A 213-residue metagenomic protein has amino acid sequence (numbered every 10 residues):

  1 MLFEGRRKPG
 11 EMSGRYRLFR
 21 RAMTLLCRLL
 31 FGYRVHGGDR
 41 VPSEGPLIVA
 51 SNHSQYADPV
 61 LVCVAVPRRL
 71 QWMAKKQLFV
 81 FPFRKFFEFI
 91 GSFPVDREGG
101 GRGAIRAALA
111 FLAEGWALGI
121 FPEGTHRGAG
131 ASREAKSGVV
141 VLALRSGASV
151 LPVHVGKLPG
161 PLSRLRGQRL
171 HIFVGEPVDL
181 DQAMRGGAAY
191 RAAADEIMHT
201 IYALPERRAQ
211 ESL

Functional and structural regions predicted by a protein language model:
L2-G37, F81-I90: A transmembrane-helix-recognition feature enriched in membrane-embedded lipid enzymes and envelope glyco-/phospholipid
L2-R15, G103-L213: Non-catalytic C-terminal accessory region of glycerolipid acyltransferases and related lyso-lipid remodeling enzymes
F19, R28, P42-G99, A107: Catalytic core of membrane glycerolipid acyltransferases/transacylases, capturing the structured, soluble-facing
F31-G32, V66-P67, P159: Short helix-capping/hinge motifs at transmembrane helix termini and TM-loop junctions
V35, W72, S92-P94, V150 (+1 more regions): Conserved beta-strand scaffold positions in the cores of enzyme catalytic domains, especially in NTP/NDP-utilizing
D39, K76, D96, H154 (+1 more regions): Residues at the C-termini of beta-strands that transition into short coil/loop
D39-P42, L165: A short beta-turn/loop motif at secondary-structure boundaries
